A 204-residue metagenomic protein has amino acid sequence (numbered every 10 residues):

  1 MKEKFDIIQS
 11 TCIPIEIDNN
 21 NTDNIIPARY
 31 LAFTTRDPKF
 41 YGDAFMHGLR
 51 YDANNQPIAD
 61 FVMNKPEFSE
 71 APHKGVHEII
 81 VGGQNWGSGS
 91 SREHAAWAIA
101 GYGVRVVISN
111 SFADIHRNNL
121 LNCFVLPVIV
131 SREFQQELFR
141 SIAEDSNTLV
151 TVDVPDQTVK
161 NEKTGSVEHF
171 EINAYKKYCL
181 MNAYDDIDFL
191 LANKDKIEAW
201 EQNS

Functional and structural regions predicted by a protein language model:
M1-S204: Fe-S-dependent hydro-lyases/dehydratases of central metabolism
